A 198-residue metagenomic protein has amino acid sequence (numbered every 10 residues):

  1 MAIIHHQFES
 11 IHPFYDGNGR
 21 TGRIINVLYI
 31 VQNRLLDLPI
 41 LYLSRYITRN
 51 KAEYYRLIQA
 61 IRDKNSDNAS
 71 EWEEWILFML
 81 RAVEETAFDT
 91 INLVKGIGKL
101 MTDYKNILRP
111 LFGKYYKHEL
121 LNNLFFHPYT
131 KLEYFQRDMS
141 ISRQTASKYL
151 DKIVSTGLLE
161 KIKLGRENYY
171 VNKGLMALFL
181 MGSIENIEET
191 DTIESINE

Functional and structural regions predicted by a protein language model:
M1-L93: Phosphate/pyrophosphate-binding active-site loops
I11, H127, T156-G157, K173: Alpha-helix C-caps/helix-loop-beta hinges
I91-L121: Short alpha-helical segments that sit at the start of domains
G113-K114, K161-I187: Short, cationic-aromatic polyanion-contact patches
K117, L121, F126-M139: Short acidic, hydrophobic short linear motifs in intrinsically disordered regions
L124, A146, L150-T156, Y170: Basic amphipathic alpha-helical segments that dock to polyanions
S142-R143: Short coil turns linking two alpha-helices in DNA-binding domains
I184-E198: Long, low-complexity, charge-rich intrinsically disordered regions
